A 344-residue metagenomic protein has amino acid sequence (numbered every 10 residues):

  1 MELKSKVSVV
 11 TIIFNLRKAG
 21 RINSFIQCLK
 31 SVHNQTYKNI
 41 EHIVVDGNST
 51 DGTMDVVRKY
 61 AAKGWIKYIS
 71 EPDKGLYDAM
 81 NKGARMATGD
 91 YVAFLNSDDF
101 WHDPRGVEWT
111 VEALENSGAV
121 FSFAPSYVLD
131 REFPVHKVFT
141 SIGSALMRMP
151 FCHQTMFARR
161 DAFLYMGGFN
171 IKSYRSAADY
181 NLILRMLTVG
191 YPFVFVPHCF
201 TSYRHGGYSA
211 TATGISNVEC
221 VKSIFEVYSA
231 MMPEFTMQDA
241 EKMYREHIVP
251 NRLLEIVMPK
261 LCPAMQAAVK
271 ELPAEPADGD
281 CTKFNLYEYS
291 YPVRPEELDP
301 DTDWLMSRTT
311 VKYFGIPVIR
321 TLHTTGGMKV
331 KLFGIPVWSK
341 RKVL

Functional and structural regions predicted by a protein language model:
S5-I12, L29-V32, I40-V45, Y68 (+1 more regions): Hydrophobic targeting segments
V9-V10, A124, P134-V227: Conserved nucleotide-sugar donor-binding catalytic segment
L16-N34: Short, well-formed alpha-helical segments that are part of the catalytic scaffolds of diverse glycosyltransferases
V32, G47-G52, K74-G75: Conserved short acidic donor-positioning loop in nucleotide-sugar-dependent glycosyltransferases
K38, D46-D55, N96: A conserved acidic beta->alpha catalytic loop
E71-A87: Glycine-rich, basic loop-to-helix element that forms the pyrophosphate-binding segment of sugar-nucleotide handling
V92: Short aromatic/hydrophobic "clamp" motif used to bind/position activated sugar donors
F100, P104-V135: Conserved donor NDP-sugar-binding/catalytic core segment of glycosyltransferases
